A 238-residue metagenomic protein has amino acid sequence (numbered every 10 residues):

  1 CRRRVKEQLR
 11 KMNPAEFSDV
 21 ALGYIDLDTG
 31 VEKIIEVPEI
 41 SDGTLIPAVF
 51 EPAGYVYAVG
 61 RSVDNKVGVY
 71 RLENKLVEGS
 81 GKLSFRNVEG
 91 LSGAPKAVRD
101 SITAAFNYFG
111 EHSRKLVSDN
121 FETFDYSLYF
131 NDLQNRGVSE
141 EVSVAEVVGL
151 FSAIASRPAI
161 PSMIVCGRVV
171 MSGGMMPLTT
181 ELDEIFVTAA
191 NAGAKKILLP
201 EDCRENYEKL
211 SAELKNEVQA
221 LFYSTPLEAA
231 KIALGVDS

Functional and structural regions predicted by a protein language model:
C1-N13, R61-N65: AAA+ ATPase "lid" subdomain C-terminal helix
L9-G23: Charge-dense polyanion-binding interfaces
F17-V20, L27-V56, V63-S238: Peripheral, non-AAA+ core regions of ATP-driven protein-machinery
